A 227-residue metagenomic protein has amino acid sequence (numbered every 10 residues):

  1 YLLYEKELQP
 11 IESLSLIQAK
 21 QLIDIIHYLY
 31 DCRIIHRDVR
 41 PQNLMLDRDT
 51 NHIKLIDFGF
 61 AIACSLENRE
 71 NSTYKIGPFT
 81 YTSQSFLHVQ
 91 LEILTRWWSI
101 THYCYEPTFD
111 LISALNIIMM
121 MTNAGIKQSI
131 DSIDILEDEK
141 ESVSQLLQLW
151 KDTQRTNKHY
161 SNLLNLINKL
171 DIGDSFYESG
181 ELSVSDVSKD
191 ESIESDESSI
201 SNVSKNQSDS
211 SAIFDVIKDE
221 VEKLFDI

Functional and structural regions predicted by a protein language model:
Y1-A19: Conserved structural core of kinase catalytic domains
K20, T80, Q84, F109-N116: A structural signal for well-ordered alpha-helical segments within the folded catalytic domains of diverse enzymes
I25-L29: Conserved hydrophobic alpha-helix
Y30-D47: Catalytic-loop of the protein kinase fold
D38, D57, D110: Acidic active-site catalytic centers that drive phospho-/nucleotidyl reactions and related ester hydrolyses
D47-S85: Activation segment/activation loop of eukaryotic-type protein kinase catalytic domains
K75-H102: Protein kinase subdomain VIII
W98-P107, I112, N116-I227: Helical subdomain adjoining the active site within ATP-dependent kinase catalytic cores
